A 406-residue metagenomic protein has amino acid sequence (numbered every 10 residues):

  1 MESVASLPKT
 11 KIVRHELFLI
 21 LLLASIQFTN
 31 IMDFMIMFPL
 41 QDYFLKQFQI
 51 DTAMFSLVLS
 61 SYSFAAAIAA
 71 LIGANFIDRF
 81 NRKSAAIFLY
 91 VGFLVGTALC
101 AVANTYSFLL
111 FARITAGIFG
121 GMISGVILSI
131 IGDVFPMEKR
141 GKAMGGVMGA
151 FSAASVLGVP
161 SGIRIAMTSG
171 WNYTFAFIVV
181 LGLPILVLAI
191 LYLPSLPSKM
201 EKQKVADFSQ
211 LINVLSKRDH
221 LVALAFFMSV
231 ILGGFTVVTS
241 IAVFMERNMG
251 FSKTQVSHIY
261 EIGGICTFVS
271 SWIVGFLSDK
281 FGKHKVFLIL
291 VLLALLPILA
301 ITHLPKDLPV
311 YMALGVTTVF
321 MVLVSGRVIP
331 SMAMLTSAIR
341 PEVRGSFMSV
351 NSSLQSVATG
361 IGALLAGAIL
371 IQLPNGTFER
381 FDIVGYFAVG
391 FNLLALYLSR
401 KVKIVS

Functional and structural regions predicted by a protein language model:
V4-V13, P194-L224: Juxtamembrane intracellular "pre-TM" segments in multi-pass secondary transporters
M37-F38, H220-G264: Extracytoplasmic gate region of multi-pass secondary transporters
Q49, N81, V102-F108, G250 (+1 more regions): Helix-breaking motifs and short loop linkers at transmembrane-helix boundaries and internal kinks in secondary membrane
I68-S107: Conserved MFS/SLC helix-loop-helix module at the cytosolic interface between two early adjacent transmembrane helices
A112-A153: Cytoplasmic helix-loop-helix junction between adjacent transmembrane helices in 12-TM secondary transporters
M137, G146-L193: Helix-loop-helix hairpin linking two adjacent transmembrane segments in secondary transporters
M167-V179, L370-G390: A membrane-interface helix-boundary motif in multi-pass transporters
H284-S331: C-terminal transmembrane helical hairpin of 12-TM major facilitator-type secondary transporters
